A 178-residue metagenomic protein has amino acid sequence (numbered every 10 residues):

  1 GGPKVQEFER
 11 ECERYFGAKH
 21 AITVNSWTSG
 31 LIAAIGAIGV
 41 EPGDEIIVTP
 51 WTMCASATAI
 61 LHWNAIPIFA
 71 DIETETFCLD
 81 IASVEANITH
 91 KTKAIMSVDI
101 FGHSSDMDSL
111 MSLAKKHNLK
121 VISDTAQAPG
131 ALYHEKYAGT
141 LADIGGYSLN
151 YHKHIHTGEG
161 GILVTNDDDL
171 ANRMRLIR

Functional and structural regions predicted by a protein language model:
G1-E45, A59-W63, I68-D71, K136: Phosphate-binding glycine-rich loop
G2, T28, P50-W51, S104 (+1 more regions): Alpha-helix N-cap/helix-start capping motif
Q6-G17, A82-H90, D108-N118, D168-L176: Replace "anionic and nucleotidyl ligands
G36-T125, L132: PLP-dependent aminotransferase-like
S123-T157: Conserved active-site segment immediately N-terminal to the catalytic lysine that forms the internal aldimine
Y151-R178: Conserved core segment of the aminotransferase class I/II
